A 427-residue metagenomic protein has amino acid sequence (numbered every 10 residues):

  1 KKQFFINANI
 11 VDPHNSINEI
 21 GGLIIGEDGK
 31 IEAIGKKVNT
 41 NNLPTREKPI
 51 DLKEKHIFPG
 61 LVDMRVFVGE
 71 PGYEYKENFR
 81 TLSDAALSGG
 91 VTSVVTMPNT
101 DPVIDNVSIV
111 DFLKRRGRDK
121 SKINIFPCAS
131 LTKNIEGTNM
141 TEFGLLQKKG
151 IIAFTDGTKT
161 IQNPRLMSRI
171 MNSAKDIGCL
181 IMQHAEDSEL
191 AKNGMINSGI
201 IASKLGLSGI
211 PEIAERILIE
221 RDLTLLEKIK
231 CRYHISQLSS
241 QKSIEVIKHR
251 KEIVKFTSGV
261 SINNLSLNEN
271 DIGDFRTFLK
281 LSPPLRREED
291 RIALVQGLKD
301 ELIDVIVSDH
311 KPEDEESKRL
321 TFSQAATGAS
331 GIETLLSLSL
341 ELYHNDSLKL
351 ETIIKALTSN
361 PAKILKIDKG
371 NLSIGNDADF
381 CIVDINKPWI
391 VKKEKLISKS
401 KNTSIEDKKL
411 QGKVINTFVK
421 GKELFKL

Functional and structural regions predicted by a protein language model:
K1-L43: N-terminal metal-binding scaffold of metallo-dependent hydrolase/deaminase domains
A8, L23, G29, E54 (+15 more regions): Divalent metal-coordination and catalytic microenvironments
N39-I57: Active-site metal-binding motif and surrounding structural segment of the metallo-beta-lactamase
K53-G117: Metal-associated gating/positioning segment near the N- to mid-region
V107-N124, N172-Q183, T334, L338: Alpha-helix-loop-beta-strand connector modules within alpha/beta enzyme cores
M140-I306: Histidine/acidic residue-rich metal-binding segments in metalloenzymes
K204-K230, K299-D300, V305, K311-N386: His/Asp/Glu-enriched, well-ordered alpha-helical/loop segment that forms or immediately abuts the divalent-metal
T321-Q324, D377-L427: C-terminal cap of metal-dependent C-N hydrolases
